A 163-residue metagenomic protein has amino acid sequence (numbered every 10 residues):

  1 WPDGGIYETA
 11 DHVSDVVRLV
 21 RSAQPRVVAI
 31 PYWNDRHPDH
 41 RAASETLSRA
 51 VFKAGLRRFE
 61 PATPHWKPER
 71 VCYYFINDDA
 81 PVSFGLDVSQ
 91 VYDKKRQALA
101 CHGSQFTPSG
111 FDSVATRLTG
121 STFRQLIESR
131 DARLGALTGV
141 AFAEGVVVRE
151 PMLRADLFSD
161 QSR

Functional and structural regions predicted by a protein language model:
W1-I6: Short beta->alpha junction loops
Y7-R163: Metal-dependent de-N-acetylase/amidase catalytic core
